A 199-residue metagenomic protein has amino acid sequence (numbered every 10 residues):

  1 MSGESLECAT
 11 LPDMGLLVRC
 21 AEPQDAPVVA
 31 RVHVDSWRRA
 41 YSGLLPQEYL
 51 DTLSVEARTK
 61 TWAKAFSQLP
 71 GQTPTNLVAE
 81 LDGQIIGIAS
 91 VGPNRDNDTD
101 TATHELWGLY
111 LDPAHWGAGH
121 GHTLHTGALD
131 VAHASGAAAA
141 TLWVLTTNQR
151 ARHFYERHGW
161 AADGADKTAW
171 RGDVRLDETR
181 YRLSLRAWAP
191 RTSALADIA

Functional and structural regions predicted by a protein language model:
G3-L6, C20-Q24, V34-L44, E48-A114 (+6 more regions): Acetyl-CoA-dependent GNAT
G15-L17: Extreme N-terminal starter segment of soluble prokaryotic enzymes
V28, T123-L124, R150: Charged catalytic carboxylate motif
V29, H33: Hydrophobic pocket/interface hotspot
A102-H104, A138-T141, L145-R152, R157-A161 (+1 more regions): C-terminal "cap" of GNAT-fold acetyltransferases
D112-A114, A118, T146-T147: Active-site acidic-Proline motif in GNAT/NAT acetyltransferases
